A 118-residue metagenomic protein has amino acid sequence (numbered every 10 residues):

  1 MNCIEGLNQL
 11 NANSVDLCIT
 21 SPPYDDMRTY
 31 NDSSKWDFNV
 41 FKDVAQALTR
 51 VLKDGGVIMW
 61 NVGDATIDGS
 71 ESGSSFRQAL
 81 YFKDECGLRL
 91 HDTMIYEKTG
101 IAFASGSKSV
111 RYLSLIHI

Functional and structural regions predicted by a protein language model:
M1-I116: Core catalytic lobe of class I
